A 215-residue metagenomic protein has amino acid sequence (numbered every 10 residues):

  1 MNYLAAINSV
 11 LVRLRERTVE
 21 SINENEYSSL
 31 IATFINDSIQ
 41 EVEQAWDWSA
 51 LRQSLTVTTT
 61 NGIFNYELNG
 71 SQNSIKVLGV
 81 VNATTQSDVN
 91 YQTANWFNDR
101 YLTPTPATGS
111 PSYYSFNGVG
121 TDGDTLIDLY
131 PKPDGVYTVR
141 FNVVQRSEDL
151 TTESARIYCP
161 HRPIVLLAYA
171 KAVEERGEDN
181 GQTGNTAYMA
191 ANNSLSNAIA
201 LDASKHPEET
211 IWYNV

Functional and structural regions predicted by a protein language model:
M1-V215: Glycine-enriched, solvent-exposed interface loops adjoining structured elements
